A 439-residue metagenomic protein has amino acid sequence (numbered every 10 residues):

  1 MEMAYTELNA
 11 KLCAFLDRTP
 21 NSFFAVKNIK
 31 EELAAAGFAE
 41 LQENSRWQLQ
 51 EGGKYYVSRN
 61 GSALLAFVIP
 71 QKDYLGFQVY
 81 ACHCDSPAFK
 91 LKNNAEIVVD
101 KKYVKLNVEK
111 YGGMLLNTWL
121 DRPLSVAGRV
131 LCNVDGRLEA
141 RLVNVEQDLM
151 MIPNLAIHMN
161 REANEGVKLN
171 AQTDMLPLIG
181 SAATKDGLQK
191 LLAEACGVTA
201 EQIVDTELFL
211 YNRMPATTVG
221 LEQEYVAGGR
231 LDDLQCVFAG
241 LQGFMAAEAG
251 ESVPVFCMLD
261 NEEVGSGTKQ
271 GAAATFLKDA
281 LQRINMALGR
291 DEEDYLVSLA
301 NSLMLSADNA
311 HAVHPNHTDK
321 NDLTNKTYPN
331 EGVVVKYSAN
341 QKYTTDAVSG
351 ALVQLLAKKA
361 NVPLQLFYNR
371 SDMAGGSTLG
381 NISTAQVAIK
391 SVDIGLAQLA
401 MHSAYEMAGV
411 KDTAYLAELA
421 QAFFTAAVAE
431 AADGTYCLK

Functional and structural regions predicted by a protein language model:
M1-K439: N-terminal hydrophobic/helix-forming segments and targeting peptides
